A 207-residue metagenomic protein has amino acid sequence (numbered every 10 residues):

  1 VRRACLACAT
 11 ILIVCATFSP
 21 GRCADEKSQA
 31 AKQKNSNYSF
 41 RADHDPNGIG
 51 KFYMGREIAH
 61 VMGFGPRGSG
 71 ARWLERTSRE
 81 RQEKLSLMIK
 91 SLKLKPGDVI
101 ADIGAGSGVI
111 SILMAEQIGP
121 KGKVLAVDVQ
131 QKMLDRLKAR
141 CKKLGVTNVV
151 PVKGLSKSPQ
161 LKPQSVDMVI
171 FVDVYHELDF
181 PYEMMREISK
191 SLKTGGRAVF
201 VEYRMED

Functional and structural regions predicted by a protein language model:
A7-T17: Bacterial N-terminal signal peptides
A30-A101: Class I SAM-dependent transferase core
V99, K123, G195-R197: Short glycine-centered segments of the SAM/dcSAM-binding site in methyltransferase folds
A101, A105-S158: Class I SAM-dependent methyltransferase SAM/SAH-binding core
A115-E116, Y182-R197: A short glycine-rich, Lys/Arg-flanked "PGG" loop and its adjoining helix->strand segment in the class I
P159-V169: A short acidic, Gly/Pro-enriched loop at the edge of an enzyme's catalytic core that lines a small-molecule cofactor
D167-P181: A short SAM/SAH-binding and catalytic strip from SAM-dependent methyltransferases
R197-D207: Conserved class I S-adenosyl-L-methionine
